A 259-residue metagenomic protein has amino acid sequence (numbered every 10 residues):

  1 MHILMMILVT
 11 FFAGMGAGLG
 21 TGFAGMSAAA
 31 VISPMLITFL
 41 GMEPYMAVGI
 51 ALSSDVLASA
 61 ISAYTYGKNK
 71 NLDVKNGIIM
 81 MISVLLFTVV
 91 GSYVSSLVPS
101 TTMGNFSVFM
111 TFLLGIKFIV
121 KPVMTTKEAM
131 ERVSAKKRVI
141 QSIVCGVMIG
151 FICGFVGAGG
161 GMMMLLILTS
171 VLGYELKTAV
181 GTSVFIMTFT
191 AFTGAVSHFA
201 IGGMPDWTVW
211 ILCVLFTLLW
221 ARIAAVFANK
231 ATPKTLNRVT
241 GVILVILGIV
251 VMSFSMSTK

Functional and structural regions predicted by a protein language model:
M1-L19, S33-F39, P44, T65-F151 (+2 more regions): Juxtamembrane transmembrane-helix boundary motif
M1-M6, T10, S53-Y64, K137 (+2 more regions): Hydrophobic, membrane-facing alpha-helical anchors
G18, V48-V56, V180-A191, L244: Transmembrane helix-bundle signature of multi-pass membrane transporters/permeases
F23-I32, G157-I167: Transmembrane helix boundary and interhelical junction motifs in multipass membrane proteins
M42-I50, K75-N76, G173-V184: Membrane-interface alpha-helices at helix entry/exit sites of multi-pass transporters
S54, T182-F199, T208-W220: A small-residue-rich subset of transmembrane alpha-helices
T126-K127, A158-M163, Y174-T178: Short, structured loop/turn "capping" segments at alpha-beta junctions
